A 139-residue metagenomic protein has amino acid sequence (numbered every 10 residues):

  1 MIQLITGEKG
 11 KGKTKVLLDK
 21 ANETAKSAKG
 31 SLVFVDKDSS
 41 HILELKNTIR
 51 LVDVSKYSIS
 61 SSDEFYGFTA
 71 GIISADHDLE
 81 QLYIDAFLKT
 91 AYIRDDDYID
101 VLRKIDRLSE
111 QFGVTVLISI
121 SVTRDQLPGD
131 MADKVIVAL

Functional and structural regions predicted by a protein language model:
M1-G71, Q126-D130: Conserved P-loop
A28-K29, L45-N47, D76-D78, Q111-G113: Short loop/turn elements that form and flank the Walker-type P-loop nucleotide-binding site in RecA-like NTPase cores
Y57, G71-H77, I84: Charged, low-complexity cytosolic intrinsically disordered regulatory segments
D78-L139: Replace "adjacent to P-loop NTPase cores in ATP/GTP-dependent enzymes" with "adjacent to NTP-binding cores
